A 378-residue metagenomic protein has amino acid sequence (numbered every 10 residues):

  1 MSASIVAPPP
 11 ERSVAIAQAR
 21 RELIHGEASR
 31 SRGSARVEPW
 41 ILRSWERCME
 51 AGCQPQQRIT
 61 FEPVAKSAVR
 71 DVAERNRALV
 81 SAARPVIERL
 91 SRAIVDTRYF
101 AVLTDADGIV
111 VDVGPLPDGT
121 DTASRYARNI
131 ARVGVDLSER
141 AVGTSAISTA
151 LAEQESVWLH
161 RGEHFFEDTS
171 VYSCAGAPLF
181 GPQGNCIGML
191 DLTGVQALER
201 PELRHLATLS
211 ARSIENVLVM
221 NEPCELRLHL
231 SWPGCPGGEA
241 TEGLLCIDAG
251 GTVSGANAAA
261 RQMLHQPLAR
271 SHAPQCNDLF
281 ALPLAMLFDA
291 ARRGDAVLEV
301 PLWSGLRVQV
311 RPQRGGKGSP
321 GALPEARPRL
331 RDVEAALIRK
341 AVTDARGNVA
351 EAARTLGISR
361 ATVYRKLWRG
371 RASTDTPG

Functional and structural regions predicted by a protein language model:
M1-A141, S145-R161, V171, F180-G250 (+3 more regions): Intrinsically disordered, low-complexity terminal regulatory regions
G114, G255-P267: N-terminal capping loop/helix in small sensory signaling domains highlighted by a polar->aromatic N-x2-3-F motif
D121-A123, L264-H272: PAS/PAS-like sensory domain cap-loop motif
V133-V135, R270-L282: PAS-family sensory/regulatory domains
G162-E163, V171-G176, D278-E325: PAS-family sensory/regulatory modules and their coupling/dimerization elements
A256, H272, E351-R354: Extended hydrophobic-aromatic, low-complexity segments
P328-G378: Bacterial C-terminal helix-turn-helix
